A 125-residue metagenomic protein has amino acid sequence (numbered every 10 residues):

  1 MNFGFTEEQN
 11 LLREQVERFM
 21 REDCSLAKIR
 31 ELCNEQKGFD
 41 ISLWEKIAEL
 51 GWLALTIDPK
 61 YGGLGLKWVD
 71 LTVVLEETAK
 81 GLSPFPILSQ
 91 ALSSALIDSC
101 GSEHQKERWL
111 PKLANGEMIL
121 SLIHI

Functional and structural regions predicted by a protein language model:
M1, R18-F19: Short, flexible segments with low predicted structural confidence
M1-E8: Intrinsic disorder at enzyme termini
L11-R18: A non-catalytic, amphipathic alpha-helix used as a structural packing/dimerization or gating element in enzyme scaffolds
R21-I123: Glycine-rich flavin
